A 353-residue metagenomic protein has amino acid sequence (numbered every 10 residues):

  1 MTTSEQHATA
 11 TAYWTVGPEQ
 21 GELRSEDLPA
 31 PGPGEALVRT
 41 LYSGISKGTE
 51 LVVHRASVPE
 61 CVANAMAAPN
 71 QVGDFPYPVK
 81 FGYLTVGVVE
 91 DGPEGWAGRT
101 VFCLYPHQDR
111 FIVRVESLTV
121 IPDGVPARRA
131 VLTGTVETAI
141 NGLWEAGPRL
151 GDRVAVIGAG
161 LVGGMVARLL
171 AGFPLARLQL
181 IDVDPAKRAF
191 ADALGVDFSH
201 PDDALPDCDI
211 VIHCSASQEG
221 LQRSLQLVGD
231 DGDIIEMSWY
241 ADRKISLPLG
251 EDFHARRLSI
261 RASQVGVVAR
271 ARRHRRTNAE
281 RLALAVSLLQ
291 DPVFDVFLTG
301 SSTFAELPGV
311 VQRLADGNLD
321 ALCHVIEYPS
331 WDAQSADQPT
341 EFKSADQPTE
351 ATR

Functional and structural regions predicted by a protein language model:
T2, A8, D242, L258 (+3 more regions): C-terminal capping/lid region of NAD(P)-dependent oxidoreductase domains
P29-G44, V53-Y105: Glycine-rich beta-strand-centered segment in the early N-terminal region that forms part of a ligand/cofactor-binding
F102-V115: A structural motif shared across PLP-dependent enzymes of the aminotransferase-like
E116-A127: Glycine/charged-rich beta-loop-alpha catalytic/anionic-binding loops adjacent to active sites
P126-P201: Mid-domain Rossmann-like dinucleotide-binding core that forms the NAD(H)/NADP(H) cofactor-binding site
A189, L194-R261: Glycine-rich cofactor phosphate-binding loops and adjacent beta1-alpha1 units of small-molecule cofactor enzyme domains
L247-L298, G309: C-terminal substrate-binding/catalytic core of Rossmann-like NAD(P)-dependent dehydrogenases/reductases
